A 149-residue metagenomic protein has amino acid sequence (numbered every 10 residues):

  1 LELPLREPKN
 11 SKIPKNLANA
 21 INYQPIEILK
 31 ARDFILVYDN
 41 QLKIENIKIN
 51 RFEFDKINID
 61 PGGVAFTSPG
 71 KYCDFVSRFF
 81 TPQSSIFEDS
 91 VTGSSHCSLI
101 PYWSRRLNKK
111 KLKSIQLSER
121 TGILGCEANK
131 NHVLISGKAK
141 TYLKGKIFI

Functional and structural regions predicted by a protein language model:
L1-I149: Active-site proximal loop and beta-alpha junction motif in alpha/beta enzyme cores
